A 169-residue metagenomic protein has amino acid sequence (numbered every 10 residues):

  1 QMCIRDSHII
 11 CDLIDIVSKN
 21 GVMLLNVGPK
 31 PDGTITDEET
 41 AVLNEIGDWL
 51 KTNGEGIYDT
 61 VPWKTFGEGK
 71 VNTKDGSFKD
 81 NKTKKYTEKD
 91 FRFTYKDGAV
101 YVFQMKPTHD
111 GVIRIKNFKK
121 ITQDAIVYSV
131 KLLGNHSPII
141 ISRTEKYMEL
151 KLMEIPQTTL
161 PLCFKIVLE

Functional and structural regions predicted by a protein language model:
Q1, R5-E169: Mature catalytic domains of secreted/periplasmic carbohydrate-active enzymes
